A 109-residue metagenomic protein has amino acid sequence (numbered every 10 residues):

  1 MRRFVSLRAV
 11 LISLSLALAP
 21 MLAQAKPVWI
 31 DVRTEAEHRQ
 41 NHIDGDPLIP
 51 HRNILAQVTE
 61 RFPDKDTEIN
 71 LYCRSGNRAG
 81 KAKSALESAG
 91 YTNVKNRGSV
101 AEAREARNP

Functional and structural regions predicted by a protein language model:
R2, A9-A19: Bacterial N-terminal signal peptides
R2-S6, A25-V28, E35-E68, N77-P109: Rhodanese-like catalytic fold shared by cysteine-dependent sulfurtransferases and DSP/PTP-type phosphatases
M21-A23: Non-catalytic, polymerase-adjacent accessory regions of viral genome-replication enzymes
Y72: Short, surface-exposed ligand- or partner-binding patches at beta-edge/loop junctions that are enriched in aromatics
